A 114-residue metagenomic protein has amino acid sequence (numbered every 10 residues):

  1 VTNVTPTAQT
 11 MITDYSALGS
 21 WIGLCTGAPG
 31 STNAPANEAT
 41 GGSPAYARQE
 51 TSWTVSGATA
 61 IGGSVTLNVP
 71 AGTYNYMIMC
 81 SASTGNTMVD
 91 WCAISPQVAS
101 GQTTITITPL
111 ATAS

Functional and structural regions predicted by a protein language model:
V1-Y76, S81-S114: Small cysteine-rich, disulfide-bonded extracellular modules of the LU/uPAR three-finger superfamily and closely related
